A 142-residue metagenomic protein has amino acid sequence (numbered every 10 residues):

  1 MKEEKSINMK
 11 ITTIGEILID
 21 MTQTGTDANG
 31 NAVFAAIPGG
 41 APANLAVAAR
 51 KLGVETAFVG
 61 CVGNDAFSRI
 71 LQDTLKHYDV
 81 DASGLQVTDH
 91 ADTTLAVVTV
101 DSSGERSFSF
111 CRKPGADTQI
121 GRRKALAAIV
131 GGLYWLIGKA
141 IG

Functional and structural regions predicted by a protein language model:
M1-N8, A128-Y134: Polar low-complexity intrinsically disordered regions
K2-V80, I120-R122: Glycine-rich phosphate/adenosyl-contacting loop at the front of the ribokinase-like
E55-L136: Conserved N-terminal subdomain of the carbohydrate kinase-like
K139-G142: Glycine-rich phosphate-binding loops at beta-strand->alpha-helix junctions
